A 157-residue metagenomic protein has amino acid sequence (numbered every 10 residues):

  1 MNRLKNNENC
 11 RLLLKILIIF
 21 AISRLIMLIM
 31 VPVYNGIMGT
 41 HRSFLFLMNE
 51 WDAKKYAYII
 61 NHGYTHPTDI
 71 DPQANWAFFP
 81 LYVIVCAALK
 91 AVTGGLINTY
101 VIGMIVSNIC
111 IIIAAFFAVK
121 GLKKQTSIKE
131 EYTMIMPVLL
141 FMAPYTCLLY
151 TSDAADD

Functional and structural regions predicted by a protein language model:
M1-M38: Start-transfer (signal-anchor) and selected internal transmembrane alpha helices of multi-pass inner/ER membrane
L13-I18, I105, M134-I135: Hydrophobic alpha-helical transmembrane segments
L28-L47, Y64-D71, K90-N98: Juxtamembrane/transmembrane-helix boundary motifs at the membrane-water interface
E50-T65, D71-G95: Short hydrophobic/aromatic helix or loop-helix immediately within or flanking a transmembrane segment in polytopic
A88, I105-T126: Transmembrane-helix motifs of polytopic, lipid-linked glycan transferases
I97-V101, A118-M142: Transmembrane-helix signature of polytopic, membrane-embedded enzymes that assemble or transfer cell-envelope glycans
Y150-D157: Conserved small/polar residues in nucleotide/adenosyl-binding loops
